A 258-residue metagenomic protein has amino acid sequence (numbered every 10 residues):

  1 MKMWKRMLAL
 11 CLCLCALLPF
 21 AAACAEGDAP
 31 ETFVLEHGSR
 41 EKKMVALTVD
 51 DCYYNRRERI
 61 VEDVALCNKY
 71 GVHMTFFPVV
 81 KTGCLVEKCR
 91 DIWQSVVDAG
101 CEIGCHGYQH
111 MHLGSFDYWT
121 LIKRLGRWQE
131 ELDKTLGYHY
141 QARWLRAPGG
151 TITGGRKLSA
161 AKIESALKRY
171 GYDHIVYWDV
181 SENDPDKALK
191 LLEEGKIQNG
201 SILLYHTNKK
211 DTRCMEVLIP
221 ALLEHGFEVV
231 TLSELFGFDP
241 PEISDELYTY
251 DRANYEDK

Functional and structural regions predicted by a protein language model:
M1-L47, E58-V61, A65-T75, Q94 (+2 more regions): Terminal accessory/targeting
G27-R127, E131-K134, Y138-Q141: Active-site beta->alpha N-cap acidic-glycine motif
A65, C84-D91, H110-E228, E234-F236 (+1 more regions): Catalytic domains of cell-wall/extracellular-matrix polysaccharide-remodeling enzymes, centered on de-N-acetylation
M74, I103, H174-I175, V229: Hydrophobic beta-strand scaffold residues
V96-E102, T135-Y138, R169-D173, D245-K258: Structural recognition of alpha->loop->beta junctions
